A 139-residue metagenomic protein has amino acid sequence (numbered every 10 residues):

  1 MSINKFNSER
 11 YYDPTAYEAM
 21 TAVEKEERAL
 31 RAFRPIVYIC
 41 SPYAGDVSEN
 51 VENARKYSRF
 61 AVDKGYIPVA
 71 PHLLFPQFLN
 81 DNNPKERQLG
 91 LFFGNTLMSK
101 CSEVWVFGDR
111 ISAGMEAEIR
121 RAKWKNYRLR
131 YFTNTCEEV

Functional and structural regions predicted by a protein language model:
M1-V139: Catalytic phosphate/metal-binding cores of nucleic-acid and nucleotide-processing enzymes, i.e., regions that mediate
